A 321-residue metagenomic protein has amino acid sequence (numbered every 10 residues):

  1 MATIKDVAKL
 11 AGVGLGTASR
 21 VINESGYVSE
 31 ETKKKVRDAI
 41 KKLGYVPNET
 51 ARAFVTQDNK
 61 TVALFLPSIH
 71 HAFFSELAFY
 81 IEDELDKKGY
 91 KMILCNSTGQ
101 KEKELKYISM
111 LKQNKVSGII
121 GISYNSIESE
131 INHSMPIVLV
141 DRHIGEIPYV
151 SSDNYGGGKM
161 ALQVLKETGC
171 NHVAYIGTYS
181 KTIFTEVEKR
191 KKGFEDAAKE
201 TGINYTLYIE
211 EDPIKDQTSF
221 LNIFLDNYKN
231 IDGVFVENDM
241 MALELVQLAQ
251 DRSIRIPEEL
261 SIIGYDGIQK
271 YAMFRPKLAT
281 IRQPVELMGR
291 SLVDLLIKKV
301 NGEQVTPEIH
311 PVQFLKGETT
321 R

Functional and structural regions predicted by a protein language model:
M1-N59, R321: N-terminal helix-turn-helix DNA-binding module of bacterial transcription factors
A2, K60-Q163, D226: Alpha-helical recognition/docking segments in bacterial nutrient-uptake and carbohydrate-utilization systems
T17, F54-S68, H172-S180: Short beta-strand segments enriched in small/hydrophobic residues
K35, F73-K87, G157-M160, T185-N204 (+2 more regions): Short, solvent-exposed amphipathic alpha-helices that sit in or adjacent to ligand/effector-binding or catalytic
G121, S152, S180, G233-E237: Short beta-strand scaffold positions
V150-Y175, K215-N222, A242, Q283-N301: Hydrophobic alpha-helical segments within soluble ligand-binding/sensing domains
K159-N204, Q304, E308-R321: An alpha-beta-alpha
N222-I223, N227-R321: Flexible loop/turn connectors
